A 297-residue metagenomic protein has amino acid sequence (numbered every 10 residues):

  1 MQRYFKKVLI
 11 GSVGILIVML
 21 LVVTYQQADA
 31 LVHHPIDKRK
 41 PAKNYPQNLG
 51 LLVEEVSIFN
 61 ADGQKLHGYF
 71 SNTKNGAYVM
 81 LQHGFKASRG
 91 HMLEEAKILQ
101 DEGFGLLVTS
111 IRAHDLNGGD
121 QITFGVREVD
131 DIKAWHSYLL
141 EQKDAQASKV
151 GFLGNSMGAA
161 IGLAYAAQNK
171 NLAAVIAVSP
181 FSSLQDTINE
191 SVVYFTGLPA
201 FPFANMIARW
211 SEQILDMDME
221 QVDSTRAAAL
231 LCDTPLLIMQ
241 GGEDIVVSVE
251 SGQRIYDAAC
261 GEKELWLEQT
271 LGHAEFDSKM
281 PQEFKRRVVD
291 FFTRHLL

Functional and structural regions predicted by a protein language model:
Y4-F59: An N-terminal hydrophobic leader/cap segment in hydrolases
H91, I122-K143: Alpha/beta-hydrolase active-site loop
E95, S248-D257: Short alpha-helix in the alpha/beta-hydrolase fold that links the catalytic acid
A96-G118: Conserved alpha/beta-hydrolase
D144-S156: Alpha/beta-hydrolase fold nucleophile elbow
A167-M217: Hydrolase active-site cap/lid region
L231-C232, I238-Q240, D244: Short beta-strand/loop motif that positions the catalytic acidic residue of the alpha/beta-hydrolase fold
L271-Q282: Catalytic histidine-centered segment of alpha/beta-hydrolase-like enzymes
